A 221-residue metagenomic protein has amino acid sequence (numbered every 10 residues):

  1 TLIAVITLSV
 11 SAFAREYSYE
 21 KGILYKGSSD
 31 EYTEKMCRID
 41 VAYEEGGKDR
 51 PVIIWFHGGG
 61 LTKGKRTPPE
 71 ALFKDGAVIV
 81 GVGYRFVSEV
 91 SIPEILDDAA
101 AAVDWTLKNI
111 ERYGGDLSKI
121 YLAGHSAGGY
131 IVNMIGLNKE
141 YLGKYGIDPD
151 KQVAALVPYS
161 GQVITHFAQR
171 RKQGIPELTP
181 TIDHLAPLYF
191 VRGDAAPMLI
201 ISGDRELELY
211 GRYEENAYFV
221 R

Functional and structural regions predicted by a protein language model:
T1-S9: Bacterial N-terminal signal peptides
A14-G47: N-terminal cap/lid segment of alpha/beta-hydrolase-fold proteins
D49-G58: Short beta-strand element of the alpha/beta-hydrolase
P51, A77, A154: Alpha/beta-hydrolase fold active-site loops
G59, G83-V90, Q162: Short beta-to-alpha linker loops that shape the active-site pocket of alpha/beta-hydrolase fold enzymes
K65-V82: Short amphipathic alpha-helix adjacent to the substrate-entry channel of hydrolases
D104-K172, I182-D183, P187: Primarily recognizes the serine-hydrolase "nucleophile elbow" in alpha/beta-hydrolase and SGNH/GDSL folds
I147-A155, S160-F167, L178-R221: The feature captures the conserved acid-bearing segment of alpha/beta-hydrolase catalytic domains
